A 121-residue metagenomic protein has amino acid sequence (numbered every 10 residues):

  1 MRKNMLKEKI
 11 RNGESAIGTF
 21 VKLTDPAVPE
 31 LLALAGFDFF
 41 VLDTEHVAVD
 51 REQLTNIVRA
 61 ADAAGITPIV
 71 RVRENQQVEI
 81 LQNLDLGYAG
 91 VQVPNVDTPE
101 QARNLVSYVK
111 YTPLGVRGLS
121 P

Functional and structural regions predicted by a protein language model:
M1-G18, K22: N-terminal amphipathic alpha-helix/helix-capping segment at the start of soluble metabolic enzymes
S15-V21, F40-L42, P68-V72, V91-V93: Hydrophobic faces of well-ordered beta-strands that scaffold small-molecule active sites in alpha/beta enzyme cores
V21-A35, E74-Q82: Short, acidic/polar
V28-N56: Glycine-rich, proline-tolerant flexible connector loops at the mouths of alpha/beta enzymes
A35-F39, D85-G90, K110-Y111: Glycine-enriched alpha-helix->loop->beta-strand junction motifs that scaffold or abut catalytic
T44-V47, R73-E74, V96-T98: Short, ordered loop/turn segments at secondary-structure junctions
D50-D85, S107-L114: Alpha-helix-loop-beta-strand connector modules within alpha/beta enzyme cores
V78, G90-P121: Conserved anion-binding
